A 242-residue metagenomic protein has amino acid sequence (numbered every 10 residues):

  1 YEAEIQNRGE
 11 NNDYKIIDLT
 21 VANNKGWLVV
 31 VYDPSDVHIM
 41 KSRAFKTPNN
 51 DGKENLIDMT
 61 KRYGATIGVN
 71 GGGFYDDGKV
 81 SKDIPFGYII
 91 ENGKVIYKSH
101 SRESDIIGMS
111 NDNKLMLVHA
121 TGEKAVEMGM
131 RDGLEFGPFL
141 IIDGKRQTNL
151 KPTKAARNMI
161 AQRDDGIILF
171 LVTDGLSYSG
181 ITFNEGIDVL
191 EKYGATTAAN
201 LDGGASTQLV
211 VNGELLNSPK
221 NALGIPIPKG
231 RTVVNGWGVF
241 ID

Functional and structural regions predicted by a protein language model:
Y1-K98: Zymogen propeptides
N24-G26, E54, R62-G64, R102-S104 (+3 more regions): Extracytoplasmic
S35, N113-L115, G166, A205: Structural signal for glycine-centered tight turns and loop->strand junctions in beta-sheet-rich domains
R43-P48, T121-A125, T173-S177: Short, solvent-exposed aromatic-acidic interface loops
N49-G52, V126-R131, M159, S179-E185: A short, polar/proline- and glycine-enriched secondary-structure boundary/capping micro-motif
F74-K151: Active-site-adjacent helix-turn-beta-strand microarchitecture at beta-sheet edges that either contains or buttresses
K79-H100, N149-T197, S206-D242: Conserved, well-ordered active-site substructure
